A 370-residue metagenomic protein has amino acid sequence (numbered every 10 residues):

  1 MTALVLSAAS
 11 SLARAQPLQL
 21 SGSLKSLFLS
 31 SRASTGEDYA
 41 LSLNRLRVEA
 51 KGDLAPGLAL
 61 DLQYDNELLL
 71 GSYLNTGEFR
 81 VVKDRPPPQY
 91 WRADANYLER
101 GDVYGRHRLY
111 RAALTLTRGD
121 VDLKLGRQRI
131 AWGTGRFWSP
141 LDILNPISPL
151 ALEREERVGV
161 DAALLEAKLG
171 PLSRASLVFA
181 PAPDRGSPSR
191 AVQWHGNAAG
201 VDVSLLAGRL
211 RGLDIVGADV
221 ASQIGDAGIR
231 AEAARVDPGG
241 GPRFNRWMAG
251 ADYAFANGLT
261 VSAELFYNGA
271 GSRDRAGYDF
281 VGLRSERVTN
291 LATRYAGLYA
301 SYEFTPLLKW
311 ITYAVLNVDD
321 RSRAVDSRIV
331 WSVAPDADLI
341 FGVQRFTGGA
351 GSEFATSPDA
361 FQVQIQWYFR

Functional and structural regions predicted by a protein language model:
S11-L12, V48-P56, R118-D120, L169-P171 (+8 more regions): Outer-membrane beta-barrel proteins
L18-L20, P56-L60, D120-L123, L172-A175 (+6 more regions): Repeated loop/turn-to-beta-strand initiation elements of outer-membrane beta-barrel proteins
G22-F28, L62-N66, L125-R127, L177-P181 (+7 more regions): Transmembrane beta-barrel strands of outer-membrane/channel proteins
A40-N44, G105-Y110, T117-G119, R157-D161 (+7 more regions): Residues that define the transmembrane beta-barrel architecture of outer-membrane proteins
V48-G52, R111-L116, A163-A167, V192-G196 (+6 more regions): Residues on the lipid-exposed face of transmembrane beta-strands in outer-membrane beta-barrel proteins
K51-R174, G348: Outer membrane beta-barrel
A221-V315: Detector for outer-membrane/organellar transmembrane beta-barrel domains, recognizing the amphipathic beta-strand
A300-Y302, W331, D336-D338, G342-R345 (+1 more regions): Outer-membrane beta-barrel "beta-signal"
